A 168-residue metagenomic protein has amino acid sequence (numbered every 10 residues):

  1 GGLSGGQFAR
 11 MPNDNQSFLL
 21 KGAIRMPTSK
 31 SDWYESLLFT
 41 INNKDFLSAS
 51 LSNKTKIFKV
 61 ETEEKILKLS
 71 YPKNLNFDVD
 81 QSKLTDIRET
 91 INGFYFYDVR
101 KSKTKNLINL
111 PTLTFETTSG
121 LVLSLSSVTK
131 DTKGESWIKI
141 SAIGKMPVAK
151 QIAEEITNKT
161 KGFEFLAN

Functional and structural regions predicted by a protein language model:
G1-N168: Soluble, acidic/polar mature domains that operate outside membranes
